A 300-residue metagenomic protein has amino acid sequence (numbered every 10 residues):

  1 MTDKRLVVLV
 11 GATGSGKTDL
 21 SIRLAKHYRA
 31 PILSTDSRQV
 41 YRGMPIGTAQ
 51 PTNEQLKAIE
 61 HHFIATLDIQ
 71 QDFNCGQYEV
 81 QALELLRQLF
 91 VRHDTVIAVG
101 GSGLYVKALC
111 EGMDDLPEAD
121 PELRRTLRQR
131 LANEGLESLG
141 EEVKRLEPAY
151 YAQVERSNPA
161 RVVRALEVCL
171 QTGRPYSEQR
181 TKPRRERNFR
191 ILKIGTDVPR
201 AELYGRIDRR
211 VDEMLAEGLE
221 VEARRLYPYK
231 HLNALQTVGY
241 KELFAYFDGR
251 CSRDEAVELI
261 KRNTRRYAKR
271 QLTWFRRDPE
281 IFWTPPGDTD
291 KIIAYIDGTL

Functional and structural regions predicted by a protein language model:
M1-L300: Phosphate/pyrophosphate-binding catalytic cores of soluble transferases and nucleic-acid-acting enzymes
